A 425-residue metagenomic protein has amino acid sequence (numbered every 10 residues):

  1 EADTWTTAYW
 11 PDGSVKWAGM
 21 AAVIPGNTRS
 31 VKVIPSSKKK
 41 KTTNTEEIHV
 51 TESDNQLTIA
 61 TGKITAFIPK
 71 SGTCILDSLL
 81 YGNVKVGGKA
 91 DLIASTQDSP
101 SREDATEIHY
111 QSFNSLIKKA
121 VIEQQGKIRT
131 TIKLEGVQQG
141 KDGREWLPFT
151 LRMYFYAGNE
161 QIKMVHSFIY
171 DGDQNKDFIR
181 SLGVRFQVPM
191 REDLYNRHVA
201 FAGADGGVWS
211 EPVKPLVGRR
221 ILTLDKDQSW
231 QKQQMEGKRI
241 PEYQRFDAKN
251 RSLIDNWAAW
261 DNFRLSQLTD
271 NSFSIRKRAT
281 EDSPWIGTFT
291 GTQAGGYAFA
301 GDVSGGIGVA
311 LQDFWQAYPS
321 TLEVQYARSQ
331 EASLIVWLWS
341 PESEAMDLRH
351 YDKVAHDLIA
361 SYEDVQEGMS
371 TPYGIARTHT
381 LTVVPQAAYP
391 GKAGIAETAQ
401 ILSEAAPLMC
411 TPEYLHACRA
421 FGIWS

Functional and structural regions predicted by a protein language model:
E1-W17, D347-A360: Solvent-exposed beta-strand/loop surfaces of large extracellular or lumenal domains
A8-P11, K16, V31-P35, T51-S53: Extracytoplasmic low-complexity repetitive segments enriched in small/polar residues
Y9-G13, P25-N27, S370-Y373: Short proline/glycine- and polar residue-rich coil/turn motifs
A18-V23: Ligand-binding face of N-terminal immunoglobulin V-set domains in extracellular IgSF glycoproteins
P25-N44, L358: Surface-exposed interaction regions enriched in Ser/Thr/Asp/Glu that occur as long low-complexity tracts or repetitive
S37-N55, Y81: Glycine/proline-rich low-complexity spacer/linker segments in large multi-domain proteins
D54-G422: Beta-strand/loop-rich accessory regions of lumenal/periplasmic or secreted enzymes, predominantly carbohydrate-active
